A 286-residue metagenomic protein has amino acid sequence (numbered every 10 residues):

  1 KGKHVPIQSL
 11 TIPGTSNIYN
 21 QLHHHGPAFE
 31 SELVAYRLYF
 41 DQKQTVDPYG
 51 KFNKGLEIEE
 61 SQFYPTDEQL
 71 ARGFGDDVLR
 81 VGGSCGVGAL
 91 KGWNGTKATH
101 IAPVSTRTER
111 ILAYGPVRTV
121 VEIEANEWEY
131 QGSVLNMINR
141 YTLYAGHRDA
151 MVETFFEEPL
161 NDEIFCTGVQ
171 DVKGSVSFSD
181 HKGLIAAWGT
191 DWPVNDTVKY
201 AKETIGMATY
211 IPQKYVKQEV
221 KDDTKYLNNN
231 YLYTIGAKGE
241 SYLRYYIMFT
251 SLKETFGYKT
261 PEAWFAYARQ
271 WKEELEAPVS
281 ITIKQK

Functional and structural regions predicted by a protein language model:
K1-I101: Solvent-exposed N-terminal domain segments of exported/luminal and surface proteins
I7-N17, E109, E124-G132, M151: Gly/Pro-rich turn-and-neighbor structural signature
Q69-A71, G75-A145: Extended, loop-rich substrate-binding clefts of extracytoplasmic carbohydrate-active enzymes
R110-V117, A145-H147, F156-D162, G236-Y242: A short, structured loop/turn motif at beta-sheet edges
E122-E124, R140-T142, E153-F155, G168 (+1 more regions): Residue-level recognition of well-ordered beta-strand positions that form the cores of beta-sheet-rich folds across
M137, D149-K182: Acidic (Asp/Glu-rich), glycine- and aromatic
D171-N228: Accessory, usually C-terminal, subdomains that scaffold auxiliary metal cofactors
T209-K286: Beta-strand-rich recognition/accessory modules
